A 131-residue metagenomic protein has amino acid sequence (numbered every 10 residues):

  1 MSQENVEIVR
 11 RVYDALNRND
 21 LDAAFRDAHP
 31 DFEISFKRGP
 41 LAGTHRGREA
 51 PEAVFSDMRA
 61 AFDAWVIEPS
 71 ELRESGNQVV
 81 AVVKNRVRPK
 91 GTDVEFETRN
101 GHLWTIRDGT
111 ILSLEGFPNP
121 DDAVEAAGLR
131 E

Functional and structural regions predicted by a protein language model:
M1-P30, G128-E131: Short, low-complexity N-terminal intrinsically disordered segments enriched in polar/charged residues
V6, A64-W65, E95-T98: Short solvent-exposed loop/turn micro-motifs enriched in small/polar/acidic residues
D22-N77: A solvent-exposed, acidic/Ser-Thr-rich amphipathic alpha-helical stretch
S35, V82, L114-E115: Beta-strand residues in well-ordered beta-sheet regions across diverse protein folds
I67-L72, N85-R86, R99-T105, E115: Hydrophobic/aromatic beta-strand elements that line small-molecule binding cavities or substrate pockets in beta-rich
G76-N85: A short hydrophobic beta-strand element
V87-E97: Short, cysteine-centered beta-strand-loop-beta hairpins and adjacent loop/turn segments enriched in charged/polar
G101-E125: Short beta-strand edge/turn micro-motifs at domain boundaries
